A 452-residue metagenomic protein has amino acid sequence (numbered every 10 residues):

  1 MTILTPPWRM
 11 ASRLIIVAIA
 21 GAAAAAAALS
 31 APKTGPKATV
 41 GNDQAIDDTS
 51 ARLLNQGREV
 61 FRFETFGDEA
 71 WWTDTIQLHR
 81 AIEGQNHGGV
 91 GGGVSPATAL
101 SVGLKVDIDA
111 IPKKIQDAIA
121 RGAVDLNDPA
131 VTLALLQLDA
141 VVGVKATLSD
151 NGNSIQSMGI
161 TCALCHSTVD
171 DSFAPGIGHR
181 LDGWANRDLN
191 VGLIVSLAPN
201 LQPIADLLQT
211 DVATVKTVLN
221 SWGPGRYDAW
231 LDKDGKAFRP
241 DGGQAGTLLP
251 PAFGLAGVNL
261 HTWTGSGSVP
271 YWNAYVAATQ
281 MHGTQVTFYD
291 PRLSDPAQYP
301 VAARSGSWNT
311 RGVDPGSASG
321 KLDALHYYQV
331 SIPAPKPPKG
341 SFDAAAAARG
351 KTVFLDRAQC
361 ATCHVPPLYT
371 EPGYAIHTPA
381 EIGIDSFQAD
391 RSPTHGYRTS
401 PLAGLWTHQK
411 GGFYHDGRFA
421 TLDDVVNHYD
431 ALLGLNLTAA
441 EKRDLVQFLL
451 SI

Functional and structural regions predicted by a protein language model:
T2-I16, G21-I452: Periplasmic c-type cytochrome electron-transfer domains
